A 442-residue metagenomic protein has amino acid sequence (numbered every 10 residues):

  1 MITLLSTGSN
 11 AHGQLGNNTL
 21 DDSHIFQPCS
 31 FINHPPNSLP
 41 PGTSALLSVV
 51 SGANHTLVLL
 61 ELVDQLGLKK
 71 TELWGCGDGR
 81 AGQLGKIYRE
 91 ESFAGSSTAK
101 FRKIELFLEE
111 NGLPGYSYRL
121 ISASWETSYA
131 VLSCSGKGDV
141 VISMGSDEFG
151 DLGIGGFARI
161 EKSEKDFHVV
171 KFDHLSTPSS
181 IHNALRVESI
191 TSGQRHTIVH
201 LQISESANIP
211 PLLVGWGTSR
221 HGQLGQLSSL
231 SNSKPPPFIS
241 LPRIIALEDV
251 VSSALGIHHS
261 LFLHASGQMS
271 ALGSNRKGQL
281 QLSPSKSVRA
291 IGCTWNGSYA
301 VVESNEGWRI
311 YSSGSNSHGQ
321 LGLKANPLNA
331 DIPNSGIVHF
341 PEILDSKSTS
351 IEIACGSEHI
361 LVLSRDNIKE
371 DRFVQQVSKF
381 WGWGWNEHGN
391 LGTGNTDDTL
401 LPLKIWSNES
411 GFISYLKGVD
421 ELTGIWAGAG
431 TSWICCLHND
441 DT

Functional and structural regions predicted by a protein language model:
M1-P35, P40-A53, V58-W125, A130-S192 (+12 more regions): Periodic beta-strand elements of RCC1/NHL beta-propellers and select beta-solenoids
P237-I239: Extracytoplasmic/lumenal low-complexity Ser/Thr/Pro-rich segments of cell-envelope proteins
V250, K286-V288: Short, well-ordered alpha-helix to beta-strand connector turns
V288, S346-S348: Flexible extramembrane linkers and terminal tails adjacent to transmembrane helices in organellar membrane proteins
